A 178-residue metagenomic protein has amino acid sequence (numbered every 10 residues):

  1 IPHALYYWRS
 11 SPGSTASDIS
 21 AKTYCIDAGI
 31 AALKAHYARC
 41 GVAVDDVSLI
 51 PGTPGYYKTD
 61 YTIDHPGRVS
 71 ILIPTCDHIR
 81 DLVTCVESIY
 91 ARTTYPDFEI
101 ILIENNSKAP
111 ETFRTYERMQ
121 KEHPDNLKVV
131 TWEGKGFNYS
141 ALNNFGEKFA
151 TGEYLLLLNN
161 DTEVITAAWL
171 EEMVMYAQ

Functional and structural regions predicted by a protein language model:
I1-L5: Catalytic beta-strand/loop signature of glycosyltransferases that borders the donor
S10-S11, T162-Q178: Conserved donor NDP-sugar-binding/catalytic core segment of glycosyltransferases
S11-V69, I79-C85, K108, R114-E117 (+2 more regions): Non-catalytic membrane-proximal stalk/linker segments that position and tether the catalytic domains
G67-L72, E99: Cell-envelope/extracellular polymer assembly enzymes that use nucleotide-activated donors
E87-D97: Short, acidic, metal-binding catalytic loop of nucleotide-sugar glycosyltransferases
D97-S107, K128-W132: Short beta-strand/loop segment that forms part of the nucleotide-sugar
W132-A150: Glycine-rich, basic loop-to-helix element that forms the pyrophosphate-binding segment of sugar-nucleotide handling
L155: Short aromatic/hydrophobic "clamp" motif used to bind/position activated sugar donors
